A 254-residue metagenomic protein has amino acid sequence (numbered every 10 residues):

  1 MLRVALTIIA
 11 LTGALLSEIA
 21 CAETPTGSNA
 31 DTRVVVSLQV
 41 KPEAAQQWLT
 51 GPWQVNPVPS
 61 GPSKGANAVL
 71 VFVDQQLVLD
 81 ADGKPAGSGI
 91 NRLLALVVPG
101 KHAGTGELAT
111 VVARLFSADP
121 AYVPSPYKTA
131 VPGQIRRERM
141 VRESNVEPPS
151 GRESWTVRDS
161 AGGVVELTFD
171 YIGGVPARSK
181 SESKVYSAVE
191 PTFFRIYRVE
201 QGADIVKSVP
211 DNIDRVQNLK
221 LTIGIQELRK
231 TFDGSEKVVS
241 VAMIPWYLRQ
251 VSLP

Functional and structural regions predicted by a protein language model:
M1-I8: Bacterial N-terminal signal peptides that target proteins for export
S17-I19: N-terminal signal peptide c-region/cleavage motif recognized by signal peptidases
E23-Q76, V206-T222, L228-E236, V241-I244 (+1 more regions): N-terminal domain-onset segments
V36, L70-V73, L96-V98, A113-R114 (+1 more regions): Generic structural hydrophobic/aromatic packing signal, biased to beta-strands
E43-W48, A68-Q75, S88, P126-Q134 (+2 more regions): Short linear motifs at secondary-structure transitions and domain/linker junctions
L77-T156: Aromatic- and glycine-enriched beta-alpha-beta binding-site module
T129-P254: Interaction-surface and assembly-scaffold signal
